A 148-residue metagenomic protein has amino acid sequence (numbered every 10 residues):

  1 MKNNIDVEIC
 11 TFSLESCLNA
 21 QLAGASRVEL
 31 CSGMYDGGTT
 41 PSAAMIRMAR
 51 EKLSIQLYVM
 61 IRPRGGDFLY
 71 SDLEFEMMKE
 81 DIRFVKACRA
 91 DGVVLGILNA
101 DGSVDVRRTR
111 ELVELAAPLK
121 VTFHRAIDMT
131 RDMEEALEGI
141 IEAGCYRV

Functional and structural regions predicted by a protein language model:
K2-S13, I61-K79, L98, T122-D132: Active-site mouth loops of central-metabolism enzymes
K2-V28, G33-T40: N-terminal pre-domain/capping segments
I5-I9, V28-L30, A49, L57-I61 (+3 more regions): Hydrophobic faces of well-ordered beta-strands that scaffold small-molecule active sites in alpha/beta enzyme cores
L14-L18, M34-Y58, L73-M77, I97-A117 (+1 more regions): Active-site-adjacent beta->alpha loops and helix N-cap segments on the catalytic face of soluble alpha/beta enzymes
A20, V85, L112, H124 (+1 more regions): Conserved, mostly hydrophobic/aromatic
Q21-V28, L53-Q56, R89-G92, L115-L119 (+1 more regions): Glycine-enriched alpha-helix->loop->beta-strand junction motifs that scaffold or abut catalytic
S26-T39, F84-A100, C145-V148: Glycine-rich phosphate-binding active-site loops on the catalytic face of alpha/beta enzymes
P118-V148: Histidine/lysine/aspartate-rich catalytic loop segments that bind and position anionic ligands
